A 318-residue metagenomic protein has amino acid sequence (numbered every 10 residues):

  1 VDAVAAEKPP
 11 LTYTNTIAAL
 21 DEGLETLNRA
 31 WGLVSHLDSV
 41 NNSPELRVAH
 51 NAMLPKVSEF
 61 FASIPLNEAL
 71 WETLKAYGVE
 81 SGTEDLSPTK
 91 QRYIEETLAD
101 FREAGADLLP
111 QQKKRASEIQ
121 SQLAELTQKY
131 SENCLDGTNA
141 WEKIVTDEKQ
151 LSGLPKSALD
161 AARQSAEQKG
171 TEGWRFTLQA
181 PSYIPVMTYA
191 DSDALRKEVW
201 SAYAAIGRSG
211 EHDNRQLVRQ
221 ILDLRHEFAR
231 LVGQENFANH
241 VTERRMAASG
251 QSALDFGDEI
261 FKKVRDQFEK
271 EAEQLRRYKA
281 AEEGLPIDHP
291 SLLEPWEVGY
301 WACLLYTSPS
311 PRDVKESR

Functional and structural regions predicted by a protein language model:
V1-L154: N-terminal helix-rich structural modules
A3, G23-T26, A30, K56 (+13 more regions): Generic, well-ordered alpha-helical scaffold segments in large soluble proteins
Y13-I17, W200-R219: A short, flexible low-complexity segment enriched in Lys/Arg and Gly/Pro that occurs in N-terminal basic tails
T83-I94, V186-A194, R230: Acidic, low-complexity proline/glycine-rich segments
Y93, E132, T138-K169, F176 (+3 more regions): Active-site-proximal, well-structured secondary-structure segments within enzyme catalytic domains
P110-K114, S209-R219, L231, E235: A conserved hydrophobic secondary-structure block that centers on an alpha-helix together with its immediately flanking
G173-Y203, C303: Active-site-adjacent "gating/activation" loops or surface patches in catalytic cores
Y306-P309, D313-S317: Single conserved hydrophobic/aromatic residue that forms the stacking wall/gate of nucleotide- or nucleobase-binding
